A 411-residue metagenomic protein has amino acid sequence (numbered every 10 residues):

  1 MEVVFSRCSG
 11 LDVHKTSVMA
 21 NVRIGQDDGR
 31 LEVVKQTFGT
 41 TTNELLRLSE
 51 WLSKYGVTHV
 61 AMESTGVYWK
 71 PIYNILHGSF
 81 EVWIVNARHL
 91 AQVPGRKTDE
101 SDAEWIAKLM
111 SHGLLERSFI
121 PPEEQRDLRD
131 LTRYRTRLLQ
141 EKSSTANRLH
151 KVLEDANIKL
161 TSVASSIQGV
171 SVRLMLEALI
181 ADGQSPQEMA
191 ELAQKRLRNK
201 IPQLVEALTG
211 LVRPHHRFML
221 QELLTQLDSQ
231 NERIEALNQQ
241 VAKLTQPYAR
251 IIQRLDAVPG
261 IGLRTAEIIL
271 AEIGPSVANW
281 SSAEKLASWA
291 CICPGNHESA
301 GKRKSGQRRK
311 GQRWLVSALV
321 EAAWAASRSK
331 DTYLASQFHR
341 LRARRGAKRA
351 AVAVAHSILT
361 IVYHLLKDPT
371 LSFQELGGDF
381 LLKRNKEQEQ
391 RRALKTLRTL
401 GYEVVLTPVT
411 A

Functional and structural regions predicted by a protein language model:
M1-A411: A detector of single, family-specific signature residues that are central to catalytic or substrate-handling motifs
